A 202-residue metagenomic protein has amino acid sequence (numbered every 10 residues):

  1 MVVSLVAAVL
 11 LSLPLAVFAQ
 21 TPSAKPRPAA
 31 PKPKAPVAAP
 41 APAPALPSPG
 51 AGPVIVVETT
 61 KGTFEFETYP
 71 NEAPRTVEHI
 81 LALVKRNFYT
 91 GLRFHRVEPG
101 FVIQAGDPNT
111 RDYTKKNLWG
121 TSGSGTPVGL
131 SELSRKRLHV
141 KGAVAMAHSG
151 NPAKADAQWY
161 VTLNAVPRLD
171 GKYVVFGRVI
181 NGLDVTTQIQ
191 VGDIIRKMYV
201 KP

Functional and structural regions predicted by a protein language model:
M1-A7: Bacterial N-terminal signal peptides that target proteins for export
V3, V17-P202: Cyclophilin-like peptidyl-prolyl cis-trans isomerases
L10-L11: Hydrophobic alpha-helical transmembrane segments of integral membrane proteins, especially lipid-exposed positions
